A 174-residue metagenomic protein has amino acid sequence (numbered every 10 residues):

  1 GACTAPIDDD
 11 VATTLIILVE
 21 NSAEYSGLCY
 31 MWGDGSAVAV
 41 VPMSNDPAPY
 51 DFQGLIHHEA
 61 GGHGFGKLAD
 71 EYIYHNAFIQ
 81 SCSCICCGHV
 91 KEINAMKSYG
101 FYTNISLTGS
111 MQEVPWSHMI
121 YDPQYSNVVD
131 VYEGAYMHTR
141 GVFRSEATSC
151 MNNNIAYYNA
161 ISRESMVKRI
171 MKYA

Functional and structural regions predicted by a protein language model:
G1-H75: Active-site-proximal segment of zinc-dependent metalloprotease catalytic domains
A69-A174: Replace "(M1/M4/M9/M12/WLM)" with "(e.g., M1/M4/M8/M9/M12/M26/WLM)" and add "not limited to" to clarify scope
